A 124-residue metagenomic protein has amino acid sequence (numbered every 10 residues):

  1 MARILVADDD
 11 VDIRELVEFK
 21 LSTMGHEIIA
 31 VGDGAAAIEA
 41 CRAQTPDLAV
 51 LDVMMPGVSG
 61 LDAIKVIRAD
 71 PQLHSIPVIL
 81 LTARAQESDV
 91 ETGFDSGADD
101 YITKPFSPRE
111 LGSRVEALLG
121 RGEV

Functional and structural regions predicted by a protein language model:
R14, P56-S59, H74, Q86 (+1 more regions): The feature encodes the CheY-like receiver
E15-T23: Charged docking surfaces used in two-component/phosphorelay signaling
E18, D62, A85-I102: Alpha4 helix (beta4-alpha4-beta5 surface) of REC/receiver domains from two-component response regulators
G25-G32, A40: Short hydrophobic/Thr-rich beta-strand motif most characteristic of the beta2 strand and flanking loop of CheY-like
D33-A36, S59-K65: Acidic catalytic/metal-coordinating carboxylates
Q44-V50: Active-site beta3 strand of CheY-like receiver
F106-E116: C-terminal output helix
